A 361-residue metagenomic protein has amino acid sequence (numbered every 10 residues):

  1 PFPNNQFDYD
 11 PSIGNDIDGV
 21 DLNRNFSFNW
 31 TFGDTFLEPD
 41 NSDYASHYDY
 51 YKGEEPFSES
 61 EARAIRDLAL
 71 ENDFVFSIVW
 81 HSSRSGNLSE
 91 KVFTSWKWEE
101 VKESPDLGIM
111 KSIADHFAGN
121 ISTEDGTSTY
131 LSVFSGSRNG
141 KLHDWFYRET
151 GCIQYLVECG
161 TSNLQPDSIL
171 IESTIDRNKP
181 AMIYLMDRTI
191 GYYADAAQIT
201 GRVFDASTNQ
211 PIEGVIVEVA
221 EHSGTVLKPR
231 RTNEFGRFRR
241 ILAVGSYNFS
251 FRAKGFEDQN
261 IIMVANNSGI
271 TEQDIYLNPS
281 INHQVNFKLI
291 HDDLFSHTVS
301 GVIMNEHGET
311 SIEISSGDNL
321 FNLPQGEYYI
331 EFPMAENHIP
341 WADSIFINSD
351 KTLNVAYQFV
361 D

Functional and structural regions predicted by a protein language model:
F2, F7-R202: Metallocarboxypeptidase
L22, E213-V215, Y247, H283 (+2 more regions): Short beta-strand/loop motifs in extracellular/secreted proteins, especially within beta-sandwich accessory domains
F28, S207, E221-S223, G255-E257 (+3 more regions): Solvent-exposed strand-loop boundary residues in beta-sheet-rich modules
A194, R231-N233, L242-V244, N266-S268 (+5 more regions): Surface-exposed coil/turn segments at beta-strand junctions on protein surfaces, enriched
I199-D205, I275, H283-D292: A short, amphipathic beta-strand motif
P211-E213, V219-L242, H297-S300, N305-N322: Short, acidic Ser/Thr/Gly-rich low-complexity loop/linker segments typical of extracellular and cell-surface proteins
V244-G255, Q325-E336: A short, solvent-exposed beta-strand micro-motif common in secreted/extracellular proteins
K254-S280, M334-D361: Structured interaction patches on ligand/partner-binding surfaces of diverse proteins
